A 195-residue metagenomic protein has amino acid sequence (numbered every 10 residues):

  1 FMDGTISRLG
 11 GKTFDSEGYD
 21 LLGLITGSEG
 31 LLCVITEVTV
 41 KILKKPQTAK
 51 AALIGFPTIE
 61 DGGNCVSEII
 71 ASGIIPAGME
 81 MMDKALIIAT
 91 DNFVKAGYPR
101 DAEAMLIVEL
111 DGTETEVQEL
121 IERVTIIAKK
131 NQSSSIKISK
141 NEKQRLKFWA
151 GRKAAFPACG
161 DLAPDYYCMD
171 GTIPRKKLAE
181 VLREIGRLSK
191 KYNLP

Functional and structural regions predicted by a protein language model:
F1-D3, E29, T39, E60 (+7 more regions): Structural signal for hydrophobic packing residues in well-ordered secondary-structure cores of soluble enzyme domains
F1-E80: FAD-binding subdomain of flavoenzyme oxidoreductases
G10-G11, G18, G97, G112 (+1 more regions): Glycine-centered flexibility motif
F14, G18, T58-G62, T113-I121 (+2 more regions): Generic structural signal for well-ordered, non-membrane alpha-helical segments in soluble metabolic enzymes
G23-G27, C33-I42, D83, N92-P99 (+2 more regions): Short beta-strand elements
I54-T58, V108-E114, G171-R175: Short beta-strand-to-loop capping motifs
M82-K84, N92-M105, V117-P195: Conserved glycine-rich FAD pyrophosphate-binding loop
